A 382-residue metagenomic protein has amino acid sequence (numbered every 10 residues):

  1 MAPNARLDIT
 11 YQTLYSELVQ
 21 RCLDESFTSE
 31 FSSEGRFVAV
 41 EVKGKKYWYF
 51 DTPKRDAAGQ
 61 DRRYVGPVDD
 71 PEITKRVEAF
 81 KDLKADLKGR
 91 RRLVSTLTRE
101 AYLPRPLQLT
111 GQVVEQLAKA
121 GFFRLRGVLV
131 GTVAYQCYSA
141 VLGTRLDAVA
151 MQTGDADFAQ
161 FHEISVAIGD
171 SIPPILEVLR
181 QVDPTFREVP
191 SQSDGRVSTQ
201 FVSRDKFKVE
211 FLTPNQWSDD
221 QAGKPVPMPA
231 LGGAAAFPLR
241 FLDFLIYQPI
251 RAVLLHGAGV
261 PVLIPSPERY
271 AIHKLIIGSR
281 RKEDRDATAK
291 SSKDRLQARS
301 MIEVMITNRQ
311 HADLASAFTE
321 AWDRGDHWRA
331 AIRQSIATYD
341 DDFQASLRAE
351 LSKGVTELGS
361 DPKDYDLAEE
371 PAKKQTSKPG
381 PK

Functional and structural regions predicted by a protein language model:
M1-K46, P53-K382: Compositionally biased terminal segments of proteins
